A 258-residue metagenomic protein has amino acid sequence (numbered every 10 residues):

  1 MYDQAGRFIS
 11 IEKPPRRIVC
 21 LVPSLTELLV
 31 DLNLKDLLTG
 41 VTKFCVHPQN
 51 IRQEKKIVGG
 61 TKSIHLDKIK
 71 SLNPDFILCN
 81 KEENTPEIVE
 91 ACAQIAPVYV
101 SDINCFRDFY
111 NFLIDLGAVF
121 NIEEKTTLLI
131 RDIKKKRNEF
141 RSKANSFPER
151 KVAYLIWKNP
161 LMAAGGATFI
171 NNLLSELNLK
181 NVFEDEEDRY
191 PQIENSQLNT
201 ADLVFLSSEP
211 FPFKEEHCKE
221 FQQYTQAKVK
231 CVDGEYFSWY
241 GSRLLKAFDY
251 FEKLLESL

Functional and structural regions predicted by a protein language model:
M1-L258: N-terminal ligand-binding lobe of clamshell/alpha-beta domains
